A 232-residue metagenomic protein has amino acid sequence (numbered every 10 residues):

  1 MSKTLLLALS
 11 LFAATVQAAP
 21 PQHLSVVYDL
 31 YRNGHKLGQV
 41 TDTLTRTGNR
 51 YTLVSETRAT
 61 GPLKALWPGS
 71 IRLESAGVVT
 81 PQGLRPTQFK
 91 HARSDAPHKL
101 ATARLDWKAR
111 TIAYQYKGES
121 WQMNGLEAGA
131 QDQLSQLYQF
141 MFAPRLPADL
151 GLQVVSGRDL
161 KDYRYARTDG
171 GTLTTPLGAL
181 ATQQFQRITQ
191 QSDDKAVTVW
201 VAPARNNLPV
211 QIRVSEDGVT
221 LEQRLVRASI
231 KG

Functional and structural regions predicted by a protein language model:
M1-A8: Sec-dependent signal peptide recognition, specifically the positively charged N-region followed immediately by
L11, R50, L137-M141: Intrinsic disorder/low-structure terminal segments
A13-V16: N-terminal signal peptide c-region/cleavage motif recognized by signal peptidases
A19-W107, F142-G232: Acidic, serine/threonine-rich low-complexity disordered tracts
S94-F140: Hydrophobic, well-structured mid-protein blocks that either form specific transmembrane helices
